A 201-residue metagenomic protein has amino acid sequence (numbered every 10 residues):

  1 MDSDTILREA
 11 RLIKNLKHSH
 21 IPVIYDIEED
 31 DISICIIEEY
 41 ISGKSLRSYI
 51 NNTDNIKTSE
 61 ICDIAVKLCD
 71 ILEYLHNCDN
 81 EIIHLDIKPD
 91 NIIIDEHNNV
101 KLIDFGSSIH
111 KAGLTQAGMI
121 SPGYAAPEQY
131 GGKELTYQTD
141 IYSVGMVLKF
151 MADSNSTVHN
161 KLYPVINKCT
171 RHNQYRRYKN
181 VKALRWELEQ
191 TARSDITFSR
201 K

Functional and structural regions predicted by a protein language model:
M1-N15: AlphaC helix of the eukaryotic protein kinase fold
I27: Activation-segment/catalytic-loop signature of the eukaryotic protein kinase fold
D31-S45: Conserved short submotifs of the Hanks-type protein kinase catalytic core that shape the nucleotide-binding pocket
L46-I56: AlphaC helix of the protein kinase catalytic domain
I64-A65: Activation segment signature within eukaryotic-like protein kinase domains
H76-I94: Catalytic-loop of the protein kinase fold
T115-E128: Conserved activation segment of eukaryotic-like protein kinases, specifically the C-terminal portion of the activation
D140: Conserved catalytic-loop aspartate of Hanks-type protein kinases
